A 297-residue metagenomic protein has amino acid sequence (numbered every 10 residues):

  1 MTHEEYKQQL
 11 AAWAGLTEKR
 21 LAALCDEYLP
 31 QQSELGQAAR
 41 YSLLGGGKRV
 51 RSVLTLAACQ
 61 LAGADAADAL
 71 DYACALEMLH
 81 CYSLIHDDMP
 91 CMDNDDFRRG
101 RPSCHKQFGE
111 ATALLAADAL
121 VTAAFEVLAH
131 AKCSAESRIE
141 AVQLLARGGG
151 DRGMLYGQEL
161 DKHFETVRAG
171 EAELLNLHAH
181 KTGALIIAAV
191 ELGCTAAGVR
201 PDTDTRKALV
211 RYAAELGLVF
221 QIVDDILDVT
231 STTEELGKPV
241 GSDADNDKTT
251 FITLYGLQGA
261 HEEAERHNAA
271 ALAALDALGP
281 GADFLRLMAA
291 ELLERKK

Functional and structural regions predicted by a protein language model:
M1-L21: N-terminal leader/targeting segments and the immediately adjacent pre-domain N-terminus
Q9, L16, C25, L29-L275 (+1 more regions): Mg2+-dependent prenyl diphosphate-binding active-site environment of isoprenoid biosynthetic enzymes
